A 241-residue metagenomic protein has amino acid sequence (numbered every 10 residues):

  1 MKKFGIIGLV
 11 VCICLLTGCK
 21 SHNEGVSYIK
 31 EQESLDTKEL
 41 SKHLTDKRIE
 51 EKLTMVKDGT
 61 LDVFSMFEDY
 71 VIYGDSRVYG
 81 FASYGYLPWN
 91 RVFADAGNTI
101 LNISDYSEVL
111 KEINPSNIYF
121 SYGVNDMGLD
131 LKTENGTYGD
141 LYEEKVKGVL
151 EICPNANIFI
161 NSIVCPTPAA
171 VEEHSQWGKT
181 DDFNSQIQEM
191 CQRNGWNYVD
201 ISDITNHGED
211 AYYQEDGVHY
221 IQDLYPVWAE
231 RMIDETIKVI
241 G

Functional and structural regions predicted by a protein language model:
M1-G5: Positively charged n-region of N-terminal signal peptides that target proteins for export
L15-G18: C-terminal motif of bacterial Sec signal peptides marking the signal peptidase cleavage site
K20-D69: N-terminal, intrinsically disordered, polar/charged segments of Gram-positive cell-envelope systems that serve as
K20-G25, V63, G80, I113 (+5 more regions): Extracellular glycan-modifying ectodomains
K57-L141: Conserved SGNH/GDSL esterase-like catalytic core that processes O-acyl groups on lipids and polysaccharides
S121, N125, L150-T180: Active-site segments of SGNH/GDSL-like serine hydrolases that catalyze O-acetyl group transfer/hydrolysis on lipids
N135-K145, Q176-F183: Charged helix-capping and loop-helix junction motifs
P166-G241: Catalytic His-Asp segment of secreted/periplasmic serine-dependent ester chemistry enzymes
